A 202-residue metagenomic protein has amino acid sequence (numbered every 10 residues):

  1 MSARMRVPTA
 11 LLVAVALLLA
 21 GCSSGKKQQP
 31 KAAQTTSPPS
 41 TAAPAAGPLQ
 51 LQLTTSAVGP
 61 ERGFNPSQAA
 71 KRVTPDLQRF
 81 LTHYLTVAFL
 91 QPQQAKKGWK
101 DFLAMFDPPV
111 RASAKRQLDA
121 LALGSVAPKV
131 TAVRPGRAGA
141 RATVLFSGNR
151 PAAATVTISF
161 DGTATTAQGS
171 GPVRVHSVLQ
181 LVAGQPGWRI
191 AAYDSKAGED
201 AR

Functional and structural regions predicted by a protein language model:
M1-L11: Bacterial N-terminal signal peptides that target proteins for export
M5-V7, T35, G63: Positively charged, low-complexity intrinsically disordered regions
L18-G21: C-terminal motif of bacterial Sec signal peptides marking the signal peptidase cleavage site
S23-P48: Short, low-complexity, disordered segments immediately C-terminal to signal peptides in bacterial exported proteins
T55-P128: Core segments of small alpha/beta cavity-forming domains
K96-R202: Structured, amphipathic secondary-structure segments that form assembly/contact surfaces in multi-subunit
